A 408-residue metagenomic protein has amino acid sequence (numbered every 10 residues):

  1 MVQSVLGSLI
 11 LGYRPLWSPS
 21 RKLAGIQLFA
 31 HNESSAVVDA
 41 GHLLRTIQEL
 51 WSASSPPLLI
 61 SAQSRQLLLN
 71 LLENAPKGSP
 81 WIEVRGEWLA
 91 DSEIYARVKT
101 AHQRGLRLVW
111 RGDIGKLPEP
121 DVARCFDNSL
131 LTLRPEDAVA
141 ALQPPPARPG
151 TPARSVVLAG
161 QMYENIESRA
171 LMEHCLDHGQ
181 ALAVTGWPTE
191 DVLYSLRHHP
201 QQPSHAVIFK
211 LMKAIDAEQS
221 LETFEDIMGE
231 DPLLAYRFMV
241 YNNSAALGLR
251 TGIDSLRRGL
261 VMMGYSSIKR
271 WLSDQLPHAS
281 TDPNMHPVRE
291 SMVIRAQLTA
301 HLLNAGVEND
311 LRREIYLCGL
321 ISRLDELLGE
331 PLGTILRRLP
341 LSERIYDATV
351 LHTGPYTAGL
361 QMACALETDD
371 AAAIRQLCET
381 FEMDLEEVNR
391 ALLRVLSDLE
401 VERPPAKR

Functional and structural regions predicted by a protein language model:
M1-S8, E136, T151-P152, K407-R408: Short, low-complexity, intrinsically disordered N-terminal peptides in bacterial proteins
M1-W81, G86-E93, P287: Bacterial c-di-GMP phosphodiesterase EAL domain
L11, L28, I60, I82 (+9 more regions): Generic structural hydrophobic/aromatic packing signal, biased to beta-strands
T46-L50, T100, H301-A305: Amphipathic alpha-helical regulatory segments at dimerization interfaces that relay allosteric signals between sensory
S55, L142-R408: Conserved alpha-helical "signature site" that marks functionally important helical segments or helix/loop junctions
Q66, K116, D137, V192 (+1 more regions): Surface-exposed, flexible loop/turn segments at secondary-structure boundaries
N74-T189, E314: The catalytic core of metal-dependent phosphodiesterases that act on cyclic dinucleotides
